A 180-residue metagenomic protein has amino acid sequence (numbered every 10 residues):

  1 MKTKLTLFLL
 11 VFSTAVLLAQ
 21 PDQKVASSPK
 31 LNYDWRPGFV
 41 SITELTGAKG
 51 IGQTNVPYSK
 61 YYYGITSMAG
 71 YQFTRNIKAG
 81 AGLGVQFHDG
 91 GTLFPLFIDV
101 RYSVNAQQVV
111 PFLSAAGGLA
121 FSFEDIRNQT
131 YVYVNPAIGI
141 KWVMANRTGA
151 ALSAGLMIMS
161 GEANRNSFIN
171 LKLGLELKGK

Functional and structural regions predicted by a protein language model:
M1-K24, G179: Bacterial Sec-dependent N-terminal signal peptides
Q20-G70, E176-K180: Short glycine/proline- and aromatic-enriched beta-strand/turn motifs that initiate or cap beta-hairpins
D34-G38, V56-Y62, D89-L93, R127-Y133 (+1 more regions): Transmembrane beta-barrel outer-membrane domains
E44-Q53, T66-A137, W142-T148, K180: Gram-negative (and chloroplast) outer-membrane scaffold detector with strong preference for beta-barrel transmembrane
V100, R165-K180: Outer-membrane beta-barrel "beta-signal"
G155: C-terminal binding/interaction regions
M159: Flexible, glycine/proline-enriched loop segments at strand-loop-helix junctions that form or flank small-ligand binding
